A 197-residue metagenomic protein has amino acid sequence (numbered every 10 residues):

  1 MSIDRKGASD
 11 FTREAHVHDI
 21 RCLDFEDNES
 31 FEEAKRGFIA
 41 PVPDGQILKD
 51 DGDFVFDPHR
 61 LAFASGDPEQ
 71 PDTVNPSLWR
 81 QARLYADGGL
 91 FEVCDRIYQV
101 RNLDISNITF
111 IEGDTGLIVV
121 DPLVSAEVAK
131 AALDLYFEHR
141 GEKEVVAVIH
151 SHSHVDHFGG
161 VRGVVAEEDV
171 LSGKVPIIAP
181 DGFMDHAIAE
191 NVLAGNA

Functional and structural regions predicted by a protein language model:
M1-A82, A86: N-terminal pre-domain segments of enzymes
D50-G52, G89, D95-R96, G173: Generic structural motif recognizing short loop/turn segments at the entrances and edges of beta-strands
A82-K143: Conserved beta-strand hairpin/beta-sheet module of binuclear metal-dependent hydrolase folds, prominently
D104-S106, V124-A126, S153-D156, F183-D185: Solvent-exposed loop/turn segments at secondary-structure junctions within structured extracellular/periplasmic domains
T115-G116, A126-I178: Active-site metal-binding motif and surrounding structural segment of the metallo-beta-lactamase
E167-A197: Flexible, acidic/histidine-containing loops and adjacent segments that form or flank the divalent-metal
